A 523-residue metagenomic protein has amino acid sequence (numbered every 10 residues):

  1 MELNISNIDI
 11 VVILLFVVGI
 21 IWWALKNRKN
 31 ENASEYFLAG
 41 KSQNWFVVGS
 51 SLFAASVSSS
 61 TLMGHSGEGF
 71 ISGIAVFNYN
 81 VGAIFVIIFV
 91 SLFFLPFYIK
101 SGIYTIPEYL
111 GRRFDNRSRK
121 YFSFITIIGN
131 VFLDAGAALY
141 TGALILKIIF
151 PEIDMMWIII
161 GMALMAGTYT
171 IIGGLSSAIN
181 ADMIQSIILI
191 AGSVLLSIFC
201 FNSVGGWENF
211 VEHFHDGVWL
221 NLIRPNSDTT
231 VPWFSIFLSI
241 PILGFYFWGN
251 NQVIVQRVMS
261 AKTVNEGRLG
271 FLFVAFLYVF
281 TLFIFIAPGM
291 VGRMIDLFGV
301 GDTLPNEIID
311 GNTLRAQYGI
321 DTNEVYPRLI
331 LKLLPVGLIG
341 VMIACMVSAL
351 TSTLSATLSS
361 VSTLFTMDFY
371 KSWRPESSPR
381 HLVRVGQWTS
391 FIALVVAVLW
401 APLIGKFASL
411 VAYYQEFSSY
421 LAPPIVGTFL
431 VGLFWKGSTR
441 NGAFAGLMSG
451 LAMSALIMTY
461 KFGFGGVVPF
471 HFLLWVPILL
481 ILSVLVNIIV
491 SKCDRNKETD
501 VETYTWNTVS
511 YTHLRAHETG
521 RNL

Functional and structural regions predicted by a protein language model:
M1-R515, R521: Membrane-embedded helix-loop-helix hairpins and adjacent transmembrane boundary segments in multi-pass transporters
